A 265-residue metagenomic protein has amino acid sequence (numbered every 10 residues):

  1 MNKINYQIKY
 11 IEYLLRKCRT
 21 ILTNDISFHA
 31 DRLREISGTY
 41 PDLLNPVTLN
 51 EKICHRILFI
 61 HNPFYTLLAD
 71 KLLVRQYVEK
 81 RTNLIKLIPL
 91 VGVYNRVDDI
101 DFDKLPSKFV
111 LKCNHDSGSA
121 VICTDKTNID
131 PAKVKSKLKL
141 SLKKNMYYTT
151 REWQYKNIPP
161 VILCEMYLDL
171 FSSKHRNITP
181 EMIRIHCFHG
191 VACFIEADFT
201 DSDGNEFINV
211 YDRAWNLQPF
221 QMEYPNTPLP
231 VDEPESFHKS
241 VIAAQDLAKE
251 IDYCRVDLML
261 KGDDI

Functional and structural regions predicted by a protein language model:
M1-F59: Membrane-proximal basic amphipathic "stem/tether" segments
Y13, N24, L105, A132-Y224: Phosphate-binding site of ATP-dependent enzymes
N45-K133, K139-W153, V161: A conserved helix-loop-beta module that forms one wall/lid of the active-site cleft in ATP-utilizing catalytic domains
L68-R75, T179-P180, V241, D252: Conserved glycosyltransferase catalytic-site signature
Y94-D99, Y167-F171, M259: Short, solvent-exposed loop/turn elements at beta->coil junctions and helix N-caps that rim active or binding pockets
D98, E181-M182, C254: Residue-level marker for the onset of beta-strands and adjacent loop->beta junctions in well-ordered domains
F109, C187, L258, D263-I265: A short beta-strand motif that forms the metal-chelation/ATP-contact edge of phosphoryl-transfer active sites
N157-V161, I208-G262: A long amphipathic alpha-helix within ATP-dependent nucleotide-binding catalytic cores
